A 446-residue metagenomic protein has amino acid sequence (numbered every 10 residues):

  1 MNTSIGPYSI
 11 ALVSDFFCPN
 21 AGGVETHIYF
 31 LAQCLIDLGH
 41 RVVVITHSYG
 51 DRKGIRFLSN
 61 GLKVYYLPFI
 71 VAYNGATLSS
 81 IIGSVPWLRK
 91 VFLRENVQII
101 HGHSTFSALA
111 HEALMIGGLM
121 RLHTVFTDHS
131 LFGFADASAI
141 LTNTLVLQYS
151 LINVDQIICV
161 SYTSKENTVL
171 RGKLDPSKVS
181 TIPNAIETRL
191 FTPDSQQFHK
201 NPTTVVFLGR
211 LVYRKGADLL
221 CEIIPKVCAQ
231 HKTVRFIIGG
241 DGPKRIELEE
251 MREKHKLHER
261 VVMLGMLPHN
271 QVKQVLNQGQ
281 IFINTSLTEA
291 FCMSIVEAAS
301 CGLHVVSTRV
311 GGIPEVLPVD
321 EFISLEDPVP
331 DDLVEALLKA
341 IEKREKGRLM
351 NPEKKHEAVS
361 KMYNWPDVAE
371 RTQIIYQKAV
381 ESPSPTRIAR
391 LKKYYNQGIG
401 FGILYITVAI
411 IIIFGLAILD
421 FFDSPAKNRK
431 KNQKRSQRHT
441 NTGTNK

Functional and structural regions predicted by a protein language model:
S48, T163, A185: Carbohydrate-associated surface elements
I158, Q197-P225, I237: Conserved donor-binding/catalytic core segment of Leloir-type glycosyltransferases
E249-L267: Nucleotide-activated donor-binding/catalytic signature segment of Leloir-type glycosyltransferases, i.e., the conserved
M266-L267, Q274-G279: Short alpha-helical donor nucleotide-sugar binding micro-motif in glycosyltransferases
L287: Aromatic "clamp/platform" in nucleotide-sugar-dependent glycosyltransferases that forms part of the donor/acceptor
H304-S307: Short hydrophobic beta-strand element within catalytic cores of glycosyltransferases and related nucleotide-activated
P314-E342, P366: Change "using UDP/GDP/dTDP sugars" to "using nucleotide sugars
R348-Y405: A charged, aromatic-enriched C-terminal amphipathic alpha-helix characteristic of glycosyltransferases across folds
